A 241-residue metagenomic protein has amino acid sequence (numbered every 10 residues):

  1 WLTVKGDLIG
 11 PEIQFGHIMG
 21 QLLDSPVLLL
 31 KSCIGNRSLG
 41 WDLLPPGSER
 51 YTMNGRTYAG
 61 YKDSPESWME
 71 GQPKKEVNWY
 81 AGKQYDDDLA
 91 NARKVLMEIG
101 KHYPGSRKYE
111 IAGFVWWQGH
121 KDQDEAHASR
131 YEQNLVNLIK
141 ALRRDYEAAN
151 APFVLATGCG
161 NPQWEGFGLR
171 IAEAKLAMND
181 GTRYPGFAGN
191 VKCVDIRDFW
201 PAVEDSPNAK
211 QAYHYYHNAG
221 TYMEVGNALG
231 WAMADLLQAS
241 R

Functional and structural regions predicted by a protein language model:
W1-R241: Cell-envelope and extracellular/periplasmic
